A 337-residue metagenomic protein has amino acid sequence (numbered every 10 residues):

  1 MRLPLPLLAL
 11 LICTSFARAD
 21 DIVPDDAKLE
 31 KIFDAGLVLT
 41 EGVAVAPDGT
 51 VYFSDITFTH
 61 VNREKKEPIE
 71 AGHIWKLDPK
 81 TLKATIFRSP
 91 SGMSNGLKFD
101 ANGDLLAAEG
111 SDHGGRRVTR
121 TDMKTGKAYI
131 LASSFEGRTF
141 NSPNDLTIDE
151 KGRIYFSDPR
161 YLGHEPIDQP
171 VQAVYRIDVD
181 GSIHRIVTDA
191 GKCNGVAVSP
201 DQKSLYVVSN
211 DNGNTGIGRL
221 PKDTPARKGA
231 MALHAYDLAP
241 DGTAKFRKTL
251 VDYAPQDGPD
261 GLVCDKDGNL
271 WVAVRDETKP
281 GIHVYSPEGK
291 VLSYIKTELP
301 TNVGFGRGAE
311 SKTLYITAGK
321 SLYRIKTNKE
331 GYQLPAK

Functional and structural regions predicted by a protein language model:
M1-L5, F305: Positively charged n-region of N-terminal signal peptides that target proteins for export
P4-S15: Bacterial N-terminal signal peptides
R18-K337: Sequence-structural signature of mature extracellular/luminal beta-sheet repeat domains, prominently beta-propellers
